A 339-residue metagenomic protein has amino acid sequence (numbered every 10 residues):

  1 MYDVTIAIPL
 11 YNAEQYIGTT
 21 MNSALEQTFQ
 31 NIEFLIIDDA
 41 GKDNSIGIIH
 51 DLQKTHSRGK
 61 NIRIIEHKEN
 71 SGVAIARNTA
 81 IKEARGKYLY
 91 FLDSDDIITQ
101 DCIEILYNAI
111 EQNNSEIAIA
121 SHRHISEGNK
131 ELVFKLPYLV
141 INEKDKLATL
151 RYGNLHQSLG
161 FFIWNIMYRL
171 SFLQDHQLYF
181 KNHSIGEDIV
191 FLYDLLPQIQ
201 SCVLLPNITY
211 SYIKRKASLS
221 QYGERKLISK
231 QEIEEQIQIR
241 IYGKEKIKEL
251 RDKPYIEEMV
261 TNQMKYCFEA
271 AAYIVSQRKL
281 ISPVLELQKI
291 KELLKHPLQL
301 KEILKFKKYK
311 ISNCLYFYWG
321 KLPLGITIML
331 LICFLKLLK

Functional and structural regions predicted by a protein language model:
Y2-T5, S23, E33, V190: Cell-envelope/extracellular polymer assembly enzymes that use nucleotide-activated donors
N12-E26, I32: Short, well-formed alpha-helical segments that are part of the catalytic scaffolds of diverse glycosyltransferases
A24, D39-A40, S71, S94: Conserved short acidic donor-positioning loop in nucleotide-sugar-dependent glycosyltransferases
D38-I48, E69: A conserved acidic beta->alpha catalytic loop
E66-A84, I105: Glycine-rich, basic loop-to-helix element that forms the pyrophosphate-binding segment of sugar-nucleotide handling
L89: Short aromatic/hydrophobic "clamp" motif used to bind/position activated sugar donors
S94-V203, Y210-S229: Donor-binding/catalytic cores of nucleotide-activated saccharide and glycerol-phosphate transferases/polymerases
V275-K339: Membrane-interface aromatic/basic loop that binds lipid-linked glycans or pyrophosphate carriers, typified by
